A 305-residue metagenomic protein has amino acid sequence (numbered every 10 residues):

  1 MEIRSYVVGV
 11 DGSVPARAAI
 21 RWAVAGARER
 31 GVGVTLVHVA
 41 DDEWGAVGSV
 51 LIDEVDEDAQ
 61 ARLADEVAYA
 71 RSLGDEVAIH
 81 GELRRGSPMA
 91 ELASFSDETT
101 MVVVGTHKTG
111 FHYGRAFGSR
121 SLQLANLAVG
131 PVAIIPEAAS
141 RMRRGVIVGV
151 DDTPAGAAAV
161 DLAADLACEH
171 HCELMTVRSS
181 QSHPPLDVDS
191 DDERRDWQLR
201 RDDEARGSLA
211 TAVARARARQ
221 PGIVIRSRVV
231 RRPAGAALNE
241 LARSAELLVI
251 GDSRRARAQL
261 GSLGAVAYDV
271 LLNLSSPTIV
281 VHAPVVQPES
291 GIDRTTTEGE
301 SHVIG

Functional and structural regions predicted by a protein language model:
M1-D53, G145-D196, R217-Q220, V224 (+4 more regions): Small/aliphatic-rich secondary-structure junction motif
M1-E2, P15, V50, Y69-V102 (+3 more regions): Structural beta-alpha unit
T35-V37, H80-R84, A133, M175-V177 (+2 more regions): General small-molecule cofactor/ligand-binding pocket signal
V39-A40, H107-K108, E137-A139, S179-S180 (+2 more regions): Short, ordered loop/turn segments at secondary-structure junctions
I52-A61, R195-G207: A short acidic, glycine-rich active-site loop that binds or catalyzes chemistry on phosphate/adenosine moieties
V103-T106, P131-E137, T278-H282: Short beta-strand elements of ligand-binding domains
V104-Q123, R143, L247-N273: Glycine-rich, Arg-bearing micro-motifs that act as flexible, cationic patches
G118-A138: Short, structured interface segments
